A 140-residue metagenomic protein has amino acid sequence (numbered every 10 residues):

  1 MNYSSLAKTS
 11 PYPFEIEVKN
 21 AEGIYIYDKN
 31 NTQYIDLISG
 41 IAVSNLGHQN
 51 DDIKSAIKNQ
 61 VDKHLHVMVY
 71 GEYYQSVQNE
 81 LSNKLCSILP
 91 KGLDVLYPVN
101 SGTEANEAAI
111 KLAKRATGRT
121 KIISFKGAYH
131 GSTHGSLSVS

Functional and structural regions predicted by a protein language model:
M1-E22, H64, Q78: Active-site-adjacent loop/helix segments that line or gate small-molecule/cofactor pockets in enzymes
P11-P13, I38-I41, M68, S124 (+1 more regions): Residue-level signal for pocket-adjacent positions within structured domains
E15-I38: Active-site and channel-lining beta-strand-loop segments that bind or position nucleotide-derived/phosphorylated
K19, G23, N50, Y74-Q78 (+4 more regions): Generic structural signal for well-ordered, non-membrane alpha-helical segments in soluble metabolic enzymes
A21, I38-G40, N45, N100 (+2 more regions): Short glycine/serine/threonine-biased micro-segments
Y27, L46-H48, S138-S140: Short beta-strand-to-turn element immediately C-terminal to the catalytic PLP-Schiff-base lysine in fold type I
Y34, G40-E72, E80-Y97: Glycine-rich phosphate-binding segment of PLP-dependent enzymes
N83-S140: PLP-dependent aspartate aminotransferase-fold enzymes
